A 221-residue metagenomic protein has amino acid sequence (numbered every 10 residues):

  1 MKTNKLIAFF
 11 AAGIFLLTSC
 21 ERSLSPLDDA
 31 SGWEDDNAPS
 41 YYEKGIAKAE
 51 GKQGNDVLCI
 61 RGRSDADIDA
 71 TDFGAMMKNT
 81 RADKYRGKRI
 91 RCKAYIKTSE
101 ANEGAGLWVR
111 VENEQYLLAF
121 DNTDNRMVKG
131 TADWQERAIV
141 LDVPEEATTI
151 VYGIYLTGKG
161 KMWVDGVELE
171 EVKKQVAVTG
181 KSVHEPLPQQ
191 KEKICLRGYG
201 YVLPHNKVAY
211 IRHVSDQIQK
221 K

Functional and structural regions predicted by a protein language model:
M1-I7: Bacterial N-terminal signal peptides that target proteins for export
K2, L17-C20: Domain-scale selection of a single, long terminal region that carries the protein's primary operational module
A8-T18: Bacterial N-terminal signal peptides
C20-K221: Extracellular and organelle-lumenal recognition/adhesion modules and their flexible linkers in secreted
